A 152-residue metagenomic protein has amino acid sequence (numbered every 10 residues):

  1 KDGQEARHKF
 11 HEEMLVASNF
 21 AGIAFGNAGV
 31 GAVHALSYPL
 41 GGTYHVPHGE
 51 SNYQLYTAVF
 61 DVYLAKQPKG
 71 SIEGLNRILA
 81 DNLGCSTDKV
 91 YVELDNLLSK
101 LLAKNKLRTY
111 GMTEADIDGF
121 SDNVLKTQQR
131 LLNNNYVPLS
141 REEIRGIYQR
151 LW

Functional and structural regions predicted by a protein language model:
K1-A28, Y136: Carboxylate- and glycine-rich phosphate/diphosphate-binding segment that chelates Mg2+/Mn2+
G3, A21, F25-A28, S86 (+2 more regions): Short secondary-structure junctions and interdomain/linker hinges
F10-E13, A32, S51-L55, E93 (+4 more regions): Residue-level detector of well-ordered alpha-helical segments, enriched for hydrophobic/aromatic packing positions
M14-G22, Y56, L94, L98 (+2 more regions): Short alpha-helical scaffolding segments that buttress acidic/His motifs in well-ordered protein cores
N19-N52, Q129-L131: Glycine-rich phosphate/pyrophosphate-binding beta-alpha loops
Y38, T57-A58, R150: Short, residue-level hotspots on alpha-helical faces of the histone-fold and other alpha-helical interaction modules
T43-D116: Gly/Pro-rich interdomain helix-loop hinge
D116-W152: Short, amphipathic C-terminal "tail helix"
